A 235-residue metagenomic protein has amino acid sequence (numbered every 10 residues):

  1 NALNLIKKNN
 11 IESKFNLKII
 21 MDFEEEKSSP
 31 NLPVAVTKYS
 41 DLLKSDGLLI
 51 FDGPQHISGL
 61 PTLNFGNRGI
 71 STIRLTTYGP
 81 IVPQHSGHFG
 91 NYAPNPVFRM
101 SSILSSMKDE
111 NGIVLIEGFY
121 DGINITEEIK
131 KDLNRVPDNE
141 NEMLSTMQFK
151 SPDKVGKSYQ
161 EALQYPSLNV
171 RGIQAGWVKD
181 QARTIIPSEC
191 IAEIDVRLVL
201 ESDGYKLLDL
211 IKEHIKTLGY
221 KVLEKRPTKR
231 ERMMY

Functional and structural regions predicted by a protein language model:
N1-G66: Acidic/histidine-rich catalytic neighborhood of metal-dependent amide-processing enzymes
Q55-S58, T72-Y235: Metal-dependent amide/peptide-bond hydrolase catalytic core, centered on the "pita-bread" metallohydrolase fold
N67-S71: Short, flexible loop/turn motifs enriched in small residues
